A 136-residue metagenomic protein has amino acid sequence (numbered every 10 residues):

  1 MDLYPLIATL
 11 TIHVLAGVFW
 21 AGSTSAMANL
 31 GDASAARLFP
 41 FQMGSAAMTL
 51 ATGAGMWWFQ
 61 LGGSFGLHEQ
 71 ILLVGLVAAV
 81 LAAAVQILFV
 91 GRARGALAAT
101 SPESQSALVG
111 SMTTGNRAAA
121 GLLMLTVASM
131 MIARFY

Functional and structural regions predicted by a protein language model:
M1-Y136: Polytopic transmembrane helical bundles with strong interfacial aromatic enrichment
